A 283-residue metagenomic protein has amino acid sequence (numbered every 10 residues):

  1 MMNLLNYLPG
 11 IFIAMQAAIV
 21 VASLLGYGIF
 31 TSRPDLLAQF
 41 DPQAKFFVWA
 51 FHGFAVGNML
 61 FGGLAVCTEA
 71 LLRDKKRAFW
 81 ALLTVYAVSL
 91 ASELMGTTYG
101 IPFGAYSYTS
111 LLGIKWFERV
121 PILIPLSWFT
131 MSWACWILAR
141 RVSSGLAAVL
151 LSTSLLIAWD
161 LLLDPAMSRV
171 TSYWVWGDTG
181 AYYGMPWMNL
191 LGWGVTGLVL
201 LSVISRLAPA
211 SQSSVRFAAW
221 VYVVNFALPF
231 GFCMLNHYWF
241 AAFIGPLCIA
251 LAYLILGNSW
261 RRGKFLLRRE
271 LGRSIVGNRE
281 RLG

Functional and structural regions predicted by a protein language model:
M2-G283: Aromatic-rich, lipid-facing transmembrane alpha helices and their immediate juxtamembrane interface loops in integral
